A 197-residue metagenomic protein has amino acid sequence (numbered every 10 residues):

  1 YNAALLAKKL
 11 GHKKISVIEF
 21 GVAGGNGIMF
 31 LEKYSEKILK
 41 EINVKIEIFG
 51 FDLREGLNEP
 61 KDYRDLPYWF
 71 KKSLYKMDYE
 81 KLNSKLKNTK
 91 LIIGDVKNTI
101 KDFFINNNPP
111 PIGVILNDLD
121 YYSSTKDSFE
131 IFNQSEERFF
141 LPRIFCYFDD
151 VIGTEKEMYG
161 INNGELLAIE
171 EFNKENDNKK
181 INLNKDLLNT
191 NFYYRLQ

Functional and structural regions predicted by a protein language model:
Y1-K13: Conserved alpha-helix/loop element of class I SAM-dependent methyltransferases that forms part of the SAM/SAH-binding
L10-Q197: S-adenosylmethionine/decaboxylated-SAM
